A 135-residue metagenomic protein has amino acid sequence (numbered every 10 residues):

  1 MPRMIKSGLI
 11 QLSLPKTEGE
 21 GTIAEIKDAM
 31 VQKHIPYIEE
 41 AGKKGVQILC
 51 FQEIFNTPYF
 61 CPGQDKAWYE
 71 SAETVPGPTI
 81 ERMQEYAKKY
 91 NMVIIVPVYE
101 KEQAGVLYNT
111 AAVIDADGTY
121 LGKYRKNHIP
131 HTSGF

Functional and structural regions predicted by a protein language model:
M1-K16: Short beta-strand segments enriched in small/hydrophobic residues
S7, H34-K66, A87, I94-I95: Active-site beta-strand/loop signature of hydrolases that rely on acidic residues for catalysis
P15-D28: Acidic/histidine-rich helix-loop elements that form or flank divalent-metal/phosphate-binding sites at the catalytic
P15-E18, T57-P62, T132: Short acidic/His/Gly/Ser-rich catalytic and metal-binding motifs that mark active-site loops of diverse hydrolases
E25-Y37: Short catalytic helix/loop segments, enriched in acidic residues and glycine and frequently bearing histidine
I54-V75, Q103-L107: Metal-dependent catalytic neighborhoods of phosphoester/phosphodiester hydrolases
P76-K101: A short, hydrophobic beta-strand-centered structural micro-motif
E85, E102-F135: Active-site catalytic loop in hydrolytic enzyme cores
